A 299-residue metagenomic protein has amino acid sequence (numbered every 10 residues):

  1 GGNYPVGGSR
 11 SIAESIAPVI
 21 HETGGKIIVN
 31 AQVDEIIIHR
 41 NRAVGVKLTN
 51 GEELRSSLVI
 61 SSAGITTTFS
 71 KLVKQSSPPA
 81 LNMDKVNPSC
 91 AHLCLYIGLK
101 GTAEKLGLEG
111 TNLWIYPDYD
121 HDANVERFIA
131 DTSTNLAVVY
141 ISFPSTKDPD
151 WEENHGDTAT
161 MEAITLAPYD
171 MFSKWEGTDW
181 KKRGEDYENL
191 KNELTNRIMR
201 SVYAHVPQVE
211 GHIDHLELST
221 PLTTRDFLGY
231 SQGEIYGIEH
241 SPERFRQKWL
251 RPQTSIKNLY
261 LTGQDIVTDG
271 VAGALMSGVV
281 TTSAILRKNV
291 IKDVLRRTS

Functional and structural regions predicted by a protein language model:
G1-N50: Helical element adjacent to the flavin cofactor pocket in flavoenzyme catalytic cores
K26, N30, Q208-E217, K292-R296: Flexible, glycine/charged-enriched surface loops at secondary-structure junctions
Q32, I38, R287-S299: Active-site-proximal substrate-binding core of FAD-dependent oxidoreductases
D34-H155: Mid-domain catalytic core of redox enzymes that form a hydrophobic substrate pocket/lid adjacent to a catalytic redox
I60, I97, A163, V202 (+3 more regions): Hydrophobic, well-ordered secondary-structure elements that form the walls of internal hydrophobic environments
T102-S219: C-terminal segments that line or cap access tunnels to active or ligand-binding sites in enzymes and enzyme-associated
L136-Y140, M199-R200, A204-T268: A glycine-rich dinucleotide-binding beta-alpha-beta segment and adjacent secondary-structure elements that constitute
Q264-L286: A conserved FAD-binding loop/helix module that cradles the flavin
